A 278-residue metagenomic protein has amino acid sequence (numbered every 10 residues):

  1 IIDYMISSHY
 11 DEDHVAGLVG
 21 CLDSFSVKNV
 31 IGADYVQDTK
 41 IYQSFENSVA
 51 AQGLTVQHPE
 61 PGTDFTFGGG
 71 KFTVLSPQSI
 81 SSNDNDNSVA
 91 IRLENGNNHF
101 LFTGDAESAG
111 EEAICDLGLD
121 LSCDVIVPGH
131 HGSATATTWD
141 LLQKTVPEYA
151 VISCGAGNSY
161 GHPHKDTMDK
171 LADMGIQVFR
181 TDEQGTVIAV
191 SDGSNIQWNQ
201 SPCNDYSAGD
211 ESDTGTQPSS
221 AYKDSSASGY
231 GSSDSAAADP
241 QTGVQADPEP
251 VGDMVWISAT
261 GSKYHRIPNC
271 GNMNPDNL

Functional and structural regions predicted by a protein language model:
I1-Q241, Q245-D247: Non-globular, low-confidence helical/coil segments that flank catalytic cores
V56, E148, W198, M254-I257 (+2 more regions): Generic preference for hydrophobic/aromatic residues in regular secondary structure cores
S88, D140, I267-L278: Short, polar loop/linker segments at the starts of domains and inter-domain junctions
G231-M273: Extracytoplasmic/periplasm-facing segments of secreted or lipoprotein envelope proteins
